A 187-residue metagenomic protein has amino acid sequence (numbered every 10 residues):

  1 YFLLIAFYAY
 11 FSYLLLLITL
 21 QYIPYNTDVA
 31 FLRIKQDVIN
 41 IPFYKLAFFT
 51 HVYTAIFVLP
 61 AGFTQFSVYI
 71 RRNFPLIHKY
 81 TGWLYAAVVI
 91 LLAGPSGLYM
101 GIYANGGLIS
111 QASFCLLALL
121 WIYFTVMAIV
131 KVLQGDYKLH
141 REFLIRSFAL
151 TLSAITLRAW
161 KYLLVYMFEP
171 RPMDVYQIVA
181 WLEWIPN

Functional and structural regions predicted by a protein language model:
Y1-N187: Alpha-helical membrane insertion/targeting regions
